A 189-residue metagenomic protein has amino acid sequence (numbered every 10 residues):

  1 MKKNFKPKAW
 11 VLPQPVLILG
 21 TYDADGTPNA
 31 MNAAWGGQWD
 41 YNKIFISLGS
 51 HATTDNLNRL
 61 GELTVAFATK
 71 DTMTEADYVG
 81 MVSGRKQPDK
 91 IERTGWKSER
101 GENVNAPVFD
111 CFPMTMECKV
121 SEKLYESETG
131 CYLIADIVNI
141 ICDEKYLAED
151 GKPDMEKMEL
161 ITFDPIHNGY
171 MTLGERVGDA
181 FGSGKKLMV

Functional and structural regions predicted by a protein language model:
M1-V189: Basic, polyanion-binding surface patches
